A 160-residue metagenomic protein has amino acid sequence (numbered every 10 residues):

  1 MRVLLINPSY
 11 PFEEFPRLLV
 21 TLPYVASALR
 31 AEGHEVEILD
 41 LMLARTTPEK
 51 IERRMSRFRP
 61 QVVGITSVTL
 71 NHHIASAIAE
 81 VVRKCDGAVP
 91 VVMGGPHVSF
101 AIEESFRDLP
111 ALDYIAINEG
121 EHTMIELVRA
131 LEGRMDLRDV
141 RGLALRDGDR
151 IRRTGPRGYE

Functional and structural regions predicted by a protein language model:
M1-R2, R83: Secondary-structure boundary/capping motif
R2-E13: Nucleotide-activated donor-dependent transferases that construct or modify glycoconjugates
P11-L22: Glycine- and acidic-residue-enriched helix-capping/strand-helix junction motifs
P23-S27: Histidine-anchored nucleotide/phosphate-binding helix
A28-Y159: Glycine-rich beta-alpha loop elements in corrinoid/cobalamin-binding modules across cobalamin-dependent enzymes
